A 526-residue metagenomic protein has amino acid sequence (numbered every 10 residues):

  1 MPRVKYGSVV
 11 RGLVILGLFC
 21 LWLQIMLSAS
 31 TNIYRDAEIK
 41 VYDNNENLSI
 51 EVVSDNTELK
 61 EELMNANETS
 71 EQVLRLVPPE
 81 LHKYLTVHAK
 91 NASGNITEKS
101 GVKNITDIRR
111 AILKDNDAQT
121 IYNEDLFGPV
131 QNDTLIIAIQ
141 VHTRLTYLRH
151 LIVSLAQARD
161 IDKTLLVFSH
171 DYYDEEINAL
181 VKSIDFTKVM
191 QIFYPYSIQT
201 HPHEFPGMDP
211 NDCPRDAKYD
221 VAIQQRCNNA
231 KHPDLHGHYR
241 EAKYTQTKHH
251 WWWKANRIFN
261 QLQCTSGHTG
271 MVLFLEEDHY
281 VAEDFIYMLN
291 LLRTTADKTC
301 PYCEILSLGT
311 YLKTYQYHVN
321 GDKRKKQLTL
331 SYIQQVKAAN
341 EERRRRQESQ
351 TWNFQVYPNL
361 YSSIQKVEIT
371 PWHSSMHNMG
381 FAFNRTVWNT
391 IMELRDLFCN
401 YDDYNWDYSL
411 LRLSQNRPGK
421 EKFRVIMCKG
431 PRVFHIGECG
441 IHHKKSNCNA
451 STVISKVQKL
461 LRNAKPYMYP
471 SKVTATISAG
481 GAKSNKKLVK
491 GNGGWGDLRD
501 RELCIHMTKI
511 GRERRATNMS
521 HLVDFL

Functional and structural regions predicted by a protein language model:
R3-V53, E62-L63, N67-V102, T106 (+5 more regions): C-terminal catalytic/acceptor-binding lobe
T134-I136, L165: Cell-envelope/extracellular polymer assembly enzymes that use nucleotide-activated donors
I136-R144: A conserved hydrophobic helix/loop-capping motif in glycosyltransferases and polysaccharide synthases
T143-Y147, Y173: Donor nucleotide-sugar binding loop of glycosyltransferases
V153-K163, S183-I184: Short, acidic, metal-binding catalytic loop of nucleotide-sugar glycosyltransferases
E176-T269: Active-site-proximal specificity loops/subdomain of glycosyltransferases
D212-C213, G237-W251, L262, A282-D403 (+2 more regions): Conserved catalytic core of nucleotide-sugar-dependent glycosyltransferases
G267-F285: Short beta-strand-to-loop acidic/aromatic patch adjacent to the donor-nucleotide binding site
